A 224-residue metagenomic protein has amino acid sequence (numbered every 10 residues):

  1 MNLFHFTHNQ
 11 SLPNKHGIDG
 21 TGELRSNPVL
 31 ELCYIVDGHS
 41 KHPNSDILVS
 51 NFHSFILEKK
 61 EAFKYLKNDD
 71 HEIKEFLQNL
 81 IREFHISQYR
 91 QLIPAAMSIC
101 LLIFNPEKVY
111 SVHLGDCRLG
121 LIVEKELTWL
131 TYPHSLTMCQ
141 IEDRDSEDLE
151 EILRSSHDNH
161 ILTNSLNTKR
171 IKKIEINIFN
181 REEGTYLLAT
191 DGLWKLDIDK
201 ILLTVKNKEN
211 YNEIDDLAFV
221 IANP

Functional and structural regions predicted by a protein language model:
M1-P224: PP2C/PPM-type serine/threonine phosphatase catalytic domain
